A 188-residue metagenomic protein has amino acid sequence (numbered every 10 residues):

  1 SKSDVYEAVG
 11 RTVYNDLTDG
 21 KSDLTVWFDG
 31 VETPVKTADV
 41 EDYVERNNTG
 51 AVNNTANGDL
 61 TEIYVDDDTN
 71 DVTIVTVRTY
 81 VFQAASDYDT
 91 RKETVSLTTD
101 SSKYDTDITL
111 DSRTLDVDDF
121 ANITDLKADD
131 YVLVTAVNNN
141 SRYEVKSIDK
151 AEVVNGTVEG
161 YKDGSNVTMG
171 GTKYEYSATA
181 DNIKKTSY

Functional and structural regions predicted by a protein language model:
S1-Y188: ...the same signal can extend to comparable exposed beta-sheet modules with similar sequence chemistry even outside
